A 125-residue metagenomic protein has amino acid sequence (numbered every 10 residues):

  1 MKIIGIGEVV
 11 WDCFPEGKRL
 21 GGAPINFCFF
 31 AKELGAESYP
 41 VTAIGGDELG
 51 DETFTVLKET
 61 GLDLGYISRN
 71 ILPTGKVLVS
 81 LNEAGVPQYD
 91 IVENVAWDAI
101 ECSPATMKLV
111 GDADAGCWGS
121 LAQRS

Functional and structural regions predicted by a protein language model:
M1-I4, V56-E59, L64-I67, E83-S125: Ribokinase/PfkB-type carbohydrate-kinase core domain
M1-L62, V77: Glycine-rich phosphate/adenosyl-contacting loop at the front of the ribokinase-like
V41-T42, N70, S120: Small/polar loops that bind or transfer phosphate-bearing groups
E48-D51, T74-V77, P87-Y89, A99: Short active-site-adjacent helix-start/loop capping segments
Y66-G75: A short, structured active-site edge motif that brings together acidic residues
